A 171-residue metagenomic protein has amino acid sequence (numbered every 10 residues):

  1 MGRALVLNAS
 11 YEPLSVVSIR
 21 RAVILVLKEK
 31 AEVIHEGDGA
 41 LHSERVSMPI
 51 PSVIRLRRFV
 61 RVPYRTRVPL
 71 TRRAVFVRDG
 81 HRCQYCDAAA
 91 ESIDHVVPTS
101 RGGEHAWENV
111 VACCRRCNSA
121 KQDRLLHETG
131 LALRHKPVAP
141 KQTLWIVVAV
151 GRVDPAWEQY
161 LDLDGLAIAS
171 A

Functional and structural regions predicted by a protein language model:
M1-R67, R78, G130-A171: Short helix-coil boundary/hinge micro-motifs
S18, P69-T71, L125: Secondary-structure junction/capping motif
V46-M48, V75, Y85-A88: A generic structural signal for short, solvent-exposed coil/turn residues that cap or connect secondary-structure
T66-D79, G103-W107: Short, flexible, mixed-charge glycine/proline-rich loop motifs that serve as phosphate/nucleic-acid-contacting
R82-R115, K121-P137: Histidine-centered nuclease catalytic patch
